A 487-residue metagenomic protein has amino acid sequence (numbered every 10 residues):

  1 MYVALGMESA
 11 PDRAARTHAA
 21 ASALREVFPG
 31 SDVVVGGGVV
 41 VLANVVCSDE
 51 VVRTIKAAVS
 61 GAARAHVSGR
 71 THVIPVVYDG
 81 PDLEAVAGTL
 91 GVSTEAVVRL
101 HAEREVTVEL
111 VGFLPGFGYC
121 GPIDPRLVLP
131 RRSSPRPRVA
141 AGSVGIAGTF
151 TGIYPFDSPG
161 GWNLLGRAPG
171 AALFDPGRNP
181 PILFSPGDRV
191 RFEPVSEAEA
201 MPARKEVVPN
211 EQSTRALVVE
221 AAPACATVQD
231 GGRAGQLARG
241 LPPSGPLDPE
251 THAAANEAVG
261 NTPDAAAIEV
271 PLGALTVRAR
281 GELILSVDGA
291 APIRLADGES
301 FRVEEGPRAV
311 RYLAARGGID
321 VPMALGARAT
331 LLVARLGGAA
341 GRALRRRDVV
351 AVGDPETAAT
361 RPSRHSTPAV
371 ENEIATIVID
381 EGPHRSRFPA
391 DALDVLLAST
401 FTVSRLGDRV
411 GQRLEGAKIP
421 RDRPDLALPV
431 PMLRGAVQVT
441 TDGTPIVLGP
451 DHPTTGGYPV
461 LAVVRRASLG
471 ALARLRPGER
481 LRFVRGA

Functional and structural regions predicted by a protein language model:
M1-A487: Conserved "landmark" site that anchors the functional core of diverse proteins
